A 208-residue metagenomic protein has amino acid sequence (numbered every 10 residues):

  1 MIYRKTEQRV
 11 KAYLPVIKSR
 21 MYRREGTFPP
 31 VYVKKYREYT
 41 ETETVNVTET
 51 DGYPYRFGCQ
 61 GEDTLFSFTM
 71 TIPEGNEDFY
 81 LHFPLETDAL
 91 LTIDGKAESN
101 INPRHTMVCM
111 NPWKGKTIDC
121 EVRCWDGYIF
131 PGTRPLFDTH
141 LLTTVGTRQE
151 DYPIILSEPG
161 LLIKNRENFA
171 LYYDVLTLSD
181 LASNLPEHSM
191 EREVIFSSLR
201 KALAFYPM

Functional and structural regions predicted by a protein language model:
M1-T71: Extended carbohydrate-recognition surfaces in non-catalytic/accessory domains of CAZymes and lectin-like proteins
I2-F28, R123-M208: An acidic-aromatic loop/edge-strand motif
G52, E86-V108: Solvent-exposed beta-strand/loop surfaces of large extracellular or lumenal domains
C59-G61, E74, W113-G115: Surface-exposed coil/turn segments at beta-strand junctions on protein surfaces, enriched
D63-T69, D78-Y80, T117-D119: Intrinsic-disorder/low-complexity, polar/charged segments enriched in Ser/Thr/Lys/Arg/Asp/Glu/Gln
T69, T106-W113: Exposed aromatic-hydrophobic patches
E77, N111-C124: Noncatalytic modules at the cell exterior or secretory-pathway interfaces, chiefly beta-strand-rich lectin/adhesion
E77-I93, C120: Aromatic-lined ligand-binding clefts that engage carbohydrates, nucleic acids, or primary amines
